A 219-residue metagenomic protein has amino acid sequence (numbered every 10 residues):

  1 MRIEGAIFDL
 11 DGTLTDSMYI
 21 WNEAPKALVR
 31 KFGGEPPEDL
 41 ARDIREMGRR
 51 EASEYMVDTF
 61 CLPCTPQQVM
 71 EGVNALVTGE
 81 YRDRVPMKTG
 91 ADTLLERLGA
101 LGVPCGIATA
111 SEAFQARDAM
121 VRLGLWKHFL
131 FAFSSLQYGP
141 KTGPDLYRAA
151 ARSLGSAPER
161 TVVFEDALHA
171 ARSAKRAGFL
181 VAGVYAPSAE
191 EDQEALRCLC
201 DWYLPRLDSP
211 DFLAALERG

Functional and structural regions predicted by a protein language model:
M1-E4, E96-G99, A113, R117-G219: Asp-based, Mg2+/Mn2+-dependent phosphohydrolase catalytic module
R2-T93, R97-L101, F114, W126: N-terminal helical cap/lid subdomain that shapes the substrate entry/recognition surface in HAD-like hydrolases
T13, T109-S111, Y185: Conserved phosphate-coupling serine/threonine residues in phosphotransfer and NTP-handling enzymes
L14, C105, V163-F164: Conserved SAM-binding loop
S17, T109-S111, A167: Short linear Ser/Thr-Pro motifs
E35, P104, L180: Residue-level detector of anion-binding/catalytic polar loops
R45-E46, L62, R84, T109 (+2 more regions): A structural signal for short, well-ordered beta-strand elements
R82-P86, A110, V181-G183: Short, flexible loop segments at the rims of nucleotide/cofactor-binding pockets, characterized by
